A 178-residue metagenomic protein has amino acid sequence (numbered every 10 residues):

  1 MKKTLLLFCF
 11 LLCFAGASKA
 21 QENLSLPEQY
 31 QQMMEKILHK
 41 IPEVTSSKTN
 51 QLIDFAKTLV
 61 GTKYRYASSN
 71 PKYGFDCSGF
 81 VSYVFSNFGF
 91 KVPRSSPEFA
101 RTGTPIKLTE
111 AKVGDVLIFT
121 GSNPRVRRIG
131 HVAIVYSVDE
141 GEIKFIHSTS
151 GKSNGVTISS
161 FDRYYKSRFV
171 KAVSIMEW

Functional and structural regions predicted by a protein language model:
M1-S25: Bacterial Sec-dependent N-terminal signal peptides
S18-D54: Sec-dependent signal peptide cleavage junction
E22-E28, K40, I129-W178: Aromatic- and glycine-rich peptidoglycan recognition patches
Q32-L38, L59-Y66: Acidic/histidine-rich, surface-exposed loop or edge segments in extracytoplasmic proteins
E43, T62-V113, P124: Catalytic cysteine-centered active-site loop
N50, D54-T58, G79-S86, S167-V170: Solvent-exposed, polar/charged alpha-helical surfaces in well-ordered, non-transmembrane soluble domains, broadly
V60, K112-V113, H131, R168: Envelope-exposed proteins and targeting segments
